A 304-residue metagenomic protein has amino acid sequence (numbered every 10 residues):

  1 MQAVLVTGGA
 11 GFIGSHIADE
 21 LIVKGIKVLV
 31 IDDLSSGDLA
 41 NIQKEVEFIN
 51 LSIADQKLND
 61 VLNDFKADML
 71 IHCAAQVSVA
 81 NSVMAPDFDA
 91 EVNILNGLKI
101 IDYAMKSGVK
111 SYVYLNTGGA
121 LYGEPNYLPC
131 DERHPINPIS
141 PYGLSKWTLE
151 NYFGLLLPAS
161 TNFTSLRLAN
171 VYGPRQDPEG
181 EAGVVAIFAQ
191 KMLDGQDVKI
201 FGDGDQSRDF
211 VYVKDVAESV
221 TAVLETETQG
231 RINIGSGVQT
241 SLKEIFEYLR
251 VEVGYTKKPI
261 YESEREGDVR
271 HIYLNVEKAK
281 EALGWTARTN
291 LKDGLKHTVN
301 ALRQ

Functional and structural regions predicted by a protein language model:
M1-V171, A301: N-terminal Rossmann-like NAD(P)+-binding domain of SDR-like oxidoreductases, especially those catalyzing
A40-I42, P125-Y127, Q176-G180, I245-F246: Short aromatic-enriched loop/helix-cap "lid" or pocket-rim segments at secondary-structure transitions that line
A74, A104, G180, M192-L193 (+1 more regions): Hydrophobic aliphatic residues
A74-V77, D89, D177, D205-V211 (+1 more regions): Glycosyltransferase donor-binding loop in the core domain
S82, H134, F163-D177, I187-V211 (+1 more regions): A conserved pocket-lining segment of Rossmann-fold NAD(P)-dependent short-chain dehydrogenase/reductase
T148, Y152-L156, F188, I245 (+1 more regions): Hydrophobic alpha-helix immediately C-terminal to the catalytic Tyr-X-X-X-Lys motif of short-chain
Q190-Q304: C-terminal substrate-binding subdomain of Rossmann-fold SDR/epimerase-dehydratase oxidoreductases
